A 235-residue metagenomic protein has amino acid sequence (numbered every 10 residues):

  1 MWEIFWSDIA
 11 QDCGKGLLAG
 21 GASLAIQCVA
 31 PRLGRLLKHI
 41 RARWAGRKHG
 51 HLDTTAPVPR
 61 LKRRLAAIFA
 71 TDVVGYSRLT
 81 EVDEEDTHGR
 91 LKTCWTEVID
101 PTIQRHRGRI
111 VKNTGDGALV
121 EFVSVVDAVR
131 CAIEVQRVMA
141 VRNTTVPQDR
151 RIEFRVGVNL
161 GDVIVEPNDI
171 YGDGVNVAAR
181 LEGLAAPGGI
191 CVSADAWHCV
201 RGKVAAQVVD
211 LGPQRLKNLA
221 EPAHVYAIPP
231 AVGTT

Functional and structural regions predicted by a protein language model:
M1-K38: Hydrophobic, helix-forming membrane-interacting segments
K15, A19, E84-E85, I190: Alpha-helix boundary/capping and short turn/kink residues
R35-R47: Short, Lys/Arg-enriched, Gly/Pro-containing loop segments at transmembrane-helix junctions of multi-pass membrane
W44-R63, I228-T235: Intrinsically disordered or compositionally simple regulatory linkers and C-terminal tails in signal-transduction
H51-V138: Catalytic NTP-binding/metal-coordinating core of nucleotidyl cyclase/transferase enzymes
D100, L119-G233: Catalytic beta-strand-to-alpha-helix segment of the class III nucleotidyl cyclase homology domain
